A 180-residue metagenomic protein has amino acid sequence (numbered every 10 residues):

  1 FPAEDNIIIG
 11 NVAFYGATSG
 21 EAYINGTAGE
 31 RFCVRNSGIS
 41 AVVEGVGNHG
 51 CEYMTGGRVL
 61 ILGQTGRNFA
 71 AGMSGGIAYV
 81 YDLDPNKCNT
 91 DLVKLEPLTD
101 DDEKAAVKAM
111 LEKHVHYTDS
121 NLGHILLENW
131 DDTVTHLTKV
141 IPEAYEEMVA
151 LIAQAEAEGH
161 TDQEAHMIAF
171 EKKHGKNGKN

Functional and structural regions predicted by a protein language model:
F1-N180: Long, distal/terminal scaffolding or interaction modules with repetitive or compositionally biased sequence
